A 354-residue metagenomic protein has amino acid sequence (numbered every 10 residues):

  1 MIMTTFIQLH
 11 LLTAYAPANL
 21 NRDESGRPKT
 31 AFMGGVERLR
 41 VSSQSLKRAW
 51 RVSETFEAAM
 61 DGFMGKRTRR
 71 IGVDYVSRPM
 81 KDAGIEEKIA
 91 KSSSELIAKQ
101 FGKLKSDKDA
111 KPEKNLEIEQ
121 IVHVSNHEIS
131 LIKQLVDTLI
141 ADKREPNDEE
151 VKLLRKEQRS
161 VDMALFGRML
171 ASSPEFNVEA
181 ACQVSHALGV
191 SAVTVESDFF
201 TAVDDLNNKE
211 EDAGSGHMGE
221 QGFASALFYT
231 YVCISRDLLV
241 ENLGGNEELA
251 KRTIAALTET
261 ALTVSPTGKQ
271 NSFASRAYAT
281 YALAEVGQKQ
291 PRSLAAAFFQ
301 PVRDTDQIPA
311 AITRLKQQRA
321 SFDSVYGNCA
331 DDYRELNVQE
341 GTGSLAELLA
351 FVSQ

Functional and structural regions predicted by a protein language model:
M1-R40, Q44-Q354: Basic polyanion-binding and macromolecular-assembly surfaces
